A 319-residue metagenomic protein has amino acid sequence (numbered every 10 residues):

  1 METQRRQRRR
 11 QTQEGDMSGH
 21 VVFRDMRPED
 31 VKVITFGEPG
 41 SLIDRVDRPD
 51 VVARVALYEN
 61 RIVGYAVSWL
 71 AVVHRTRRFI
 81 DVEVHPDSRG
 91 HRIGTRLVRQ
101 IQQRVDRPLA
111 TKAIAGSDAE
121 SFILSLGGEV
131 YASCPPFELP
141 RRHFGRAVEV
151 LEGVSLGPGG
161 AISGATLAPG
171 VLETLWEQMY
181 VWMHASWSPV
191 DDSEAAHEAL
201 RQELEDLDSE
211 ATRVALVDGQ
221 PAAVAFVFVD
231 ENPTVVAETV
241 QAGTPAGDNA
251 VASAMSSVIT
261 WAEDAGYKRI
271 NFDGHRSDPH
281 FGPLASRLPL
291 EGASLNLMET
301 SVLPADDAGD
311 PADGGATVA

Functional and structural regions predicted by a protein language model:
M1-E29, R141-G170, A319: Conserved N-terminal entry element of GNAT/NAT acetyltransferase domains
E2, L126-A147, S256-A319: Active-site/acyl-donor-binding loops of N-acyltransferases
T3, V22-I114, V217-A246: Conserved donor-binding loop and adjoining core beta-sheet/short helix segment in diverse acyl/aminoacyl transferases
T3-R6, R107-G159: Hydrophobic alpha-helical segments and helix pairs
P28-L42, R48-D50, V148-T234: Flexible, substrate/cofactor-facing loop regions flanked by secondary structure within enzyme catalytic domains
D50-R54, T76-R78, S133-F137, A211-R213 (+1 more regions): Short beta-strand micro-motifs in enzyme catalytic cores
R77, Q103-D118, F122-L124, D264-H275: Conserved GNAT acetyl-CoA-binding A-motif
G90-Q103, S125, G247-D264, R287: Conserved acetyl-CoA-binding loop-helix of GNAT-fold acetyltransferases
